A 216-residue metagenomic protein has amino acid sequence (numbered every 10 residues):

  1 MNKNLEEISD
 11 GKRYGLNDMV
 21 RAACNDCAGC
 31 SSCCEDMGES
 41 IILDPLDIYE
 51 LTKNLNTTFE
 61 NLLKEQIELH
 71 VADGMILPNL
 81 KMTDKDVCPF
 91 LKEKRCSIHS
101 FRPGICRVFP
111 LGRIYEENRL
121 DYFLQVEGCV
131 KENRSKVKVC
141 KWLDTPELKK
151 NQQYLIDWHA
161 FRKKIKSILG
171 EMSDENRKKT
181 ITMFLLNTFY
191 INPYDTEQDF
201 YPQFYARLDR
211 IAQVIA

Functional and structural regions predicted by a protein language model:
M1-A216: Short loop/turn segments that flank or connect secondary-structure elements
